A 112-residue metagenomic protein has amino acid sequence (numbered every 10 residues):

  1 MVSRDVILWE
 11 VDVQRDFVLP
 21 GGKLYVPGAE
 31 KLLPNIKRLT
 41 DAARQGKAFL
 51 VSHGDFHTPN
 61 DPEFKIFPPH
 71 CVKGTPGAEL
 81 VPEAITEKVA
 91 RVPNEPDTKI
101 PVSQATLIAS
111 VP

Functional and structural regions predicted by a protein language model:
M1-I108: Active-site acidic carboxylates
V111-P112: Alpha-helical scaffold elements lining the catalytic groove of polysaccharide deacetylases
